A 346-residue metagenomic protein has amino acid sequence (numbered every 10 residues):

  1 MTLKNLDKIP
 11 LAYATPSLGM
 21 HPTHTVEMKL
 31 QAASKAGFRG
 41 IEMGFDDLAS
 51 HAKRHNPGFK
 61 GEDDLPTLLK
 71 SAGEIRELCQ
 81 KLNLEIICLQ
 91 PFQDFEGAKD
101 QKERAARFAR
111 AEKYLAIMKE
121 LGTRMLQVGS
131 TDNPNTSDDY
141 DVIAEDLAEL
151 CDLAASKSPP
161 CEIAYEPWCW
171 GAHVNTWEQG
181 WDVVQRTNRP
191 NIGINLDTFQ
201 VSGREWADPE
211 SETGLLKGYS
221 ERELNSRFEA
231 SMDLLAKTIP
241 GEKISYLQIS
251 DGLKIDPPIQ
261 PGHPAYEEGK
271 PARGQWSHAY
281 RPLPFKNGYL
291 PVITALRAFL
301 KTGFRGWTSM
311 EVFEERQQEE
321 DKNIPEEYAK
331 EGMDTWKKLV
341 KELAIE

Functional and structural regions predicted by a protein language model:
T2-L6, M28-G37, D63-C88, A109-G122 (+4 more regions): Acidic (Asp/Glu)-rich catalytic clusters
T2-T25: Boundary/entry segment of secreted carbohydrate-active catalytic domains
L3, L78-C88, D94-L196, G203: Active-site acidic/histidine proton-transfer and metal-coordination neighborhood in alpha/beta enzyme cores
N5-K8, H24, A144-E145, E149-Y289 (+1 more regions): Acidic/histidine-rich catalytic cores of soluble enzymes
I9-T15, I41-M43, I86-P91, L126-V128 (+4 more regions): Hydrophobic faces of well-ordered beta-strands that scaffold small-molecule active sites in alpha/beta enzyme cores
A14-L18, G44-L48, P91-D94, T131-N133 (+4 more regions): Active-site beta-loop-alpha junctions enriched in small/polar residues
A33, I41, C79, M118 (+7 more regions): Conserved, mostly hydrophobic/aromatic
E42-C79, S130-N135, K254: Glycine-rich, proline-tolerant flexible connector loops at the mouths of alpha/beta enzymes
